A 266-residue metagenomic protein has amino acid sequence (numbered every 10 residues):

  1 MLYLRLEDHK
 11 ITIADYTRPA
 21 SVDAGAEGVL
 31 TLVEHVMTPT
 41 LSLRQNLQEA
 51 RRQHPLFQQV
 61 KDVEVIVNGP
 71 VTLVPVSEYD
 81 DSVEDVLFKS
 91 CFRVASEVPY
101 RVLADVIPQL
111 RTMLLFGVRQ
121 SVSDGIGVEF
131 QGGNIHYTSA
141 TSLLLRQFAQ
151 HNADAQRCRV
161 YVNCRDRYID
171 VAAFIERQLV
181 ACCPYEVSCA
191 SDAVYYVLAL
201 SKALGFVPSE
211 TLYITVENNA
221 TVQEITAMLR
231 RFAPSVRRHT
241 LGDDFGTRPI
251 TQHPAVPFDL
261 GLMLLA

Functional and structural regions predicted by a protein language model:
M1-A266: Hydrophobic/aromatic-enriched cytosolic interaction surfaces used to assemble or bind macromolecules
